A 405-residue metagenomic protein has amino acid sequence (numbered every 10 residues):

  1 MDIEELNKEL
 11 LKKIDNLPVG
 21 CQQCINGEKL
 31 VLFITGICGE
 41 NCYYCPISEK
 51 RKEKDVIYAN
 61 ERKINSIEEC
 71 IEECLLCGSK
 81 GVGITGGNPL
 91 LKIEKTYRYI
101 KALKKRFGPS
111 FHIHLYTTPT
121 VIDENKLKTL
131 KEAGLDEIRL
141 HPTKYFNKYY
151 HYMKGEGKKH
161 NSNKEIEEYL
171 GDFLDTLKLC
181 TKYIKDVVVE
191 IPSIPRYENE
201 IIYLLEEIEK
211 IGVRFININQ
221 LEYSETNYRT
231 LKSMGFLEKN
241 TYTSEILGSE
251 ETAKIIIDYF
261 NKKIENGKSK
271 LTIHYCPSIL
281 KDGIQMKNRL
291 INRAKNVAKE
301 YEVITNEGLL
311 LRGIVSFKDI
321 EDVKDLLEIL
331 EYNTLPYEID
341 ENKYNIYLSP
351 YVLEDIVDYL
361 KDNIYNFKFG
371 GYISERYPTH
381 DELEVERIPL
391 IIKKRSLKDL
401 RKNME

Functional and structural regions predicted by a protein language model:
D2-I14, N296-E405: Radical SAM enzyme core and accessory elements
E4-L11, L17-K63: Canonical Radical SAM [4Fe-4S] cluster-binding loop centered on the CxxxCxxC motif and its immediate flanking residues
G36, R51-K54, E61-C70, C77-V82 (+5 more regions): Conserved mixed alpha/beta catalytic, RNA-binding, or beta-rich assembly cores of soluble enzyme, regulatory
K50-I64, C77-K92, R106-I122, A133-D172 (+2 more regions): Core AdoMet radical
E72-E73, L130, C180, Y203 (+1 more regions): SAM-dependent transferase fold signal centered on methyltransferase-like domains, encompassing both Class I
E94-I100, D123-K131, Y150, F173-T176 (+1 more regions): Distinct, well-ordered alpha-helical segments
L170-I284, A298-G308: Conserved C-terminal portion of the radical SAM core fold that forms the substrate/S-adenosylmethionine-binding
